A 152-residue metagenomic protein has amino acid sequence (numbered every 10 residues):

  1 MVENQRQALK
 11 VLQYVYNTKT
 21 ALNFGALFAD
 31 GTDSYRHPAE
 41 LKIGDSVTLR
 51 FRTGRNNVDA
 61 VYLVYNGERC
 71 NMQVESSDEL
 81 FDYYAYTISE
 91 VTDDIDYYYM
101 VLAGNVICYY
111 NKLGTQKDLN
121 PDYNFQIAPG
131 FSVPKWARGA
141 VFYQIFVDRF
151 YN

Functional and structural regions predicted by a protein language model:
M1-Q144: Glycan-association/targeting regions that enable binding to alpha-glucans and other polysaccharides
F146-N152: Short, solvent-exposed beta-strand-terminating loops
